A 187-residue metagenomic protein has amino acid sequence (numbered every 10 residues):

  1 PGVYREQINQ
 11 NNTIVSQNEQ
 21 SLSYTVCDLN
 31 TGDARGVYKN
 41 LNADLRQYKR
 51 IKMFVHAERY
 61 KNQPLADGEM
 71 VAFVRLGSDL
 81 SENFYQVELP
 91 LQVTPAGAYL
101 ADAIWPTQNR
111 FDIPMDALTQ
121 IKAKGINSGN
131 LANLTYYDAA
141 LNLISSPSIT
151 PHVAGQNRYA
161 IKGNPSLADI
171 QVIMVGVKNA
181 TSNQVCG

Functional and structural regions predicted by a protein language model:
P1-G187: Extracellular/surface-associated beta-sandwich interaction domains
